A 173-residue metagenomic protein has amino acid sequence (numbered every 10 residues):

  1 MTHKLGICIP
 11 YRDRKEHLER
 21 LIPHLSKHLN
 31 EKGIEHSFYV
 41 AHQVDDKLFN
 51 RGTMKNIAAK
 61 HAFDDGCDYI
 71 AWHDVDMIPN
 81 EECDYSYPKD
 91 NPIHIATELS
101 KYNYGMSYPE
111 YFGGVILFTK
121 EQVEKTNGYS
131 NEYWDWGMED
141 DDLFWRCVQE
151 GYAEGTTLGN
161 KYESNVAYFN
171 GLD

Functional and structural regions predicted by a protein language model:
G6-R14: A conserved hydrophobic helix/loop-capping motif in glycosyltransferases and polysaccharide synthases
R14-L29: Short, well-formed alpha-helical segments that are part of the catalytic scaffolds of diverse glycosyltransferases
D46-T53, D135-G137: A short, glycine-/small-residue-rich helix N-cap motif at loop->alpha-helix starts within glycosyltransferase
T53-Y69: Active-site nucleotide-sugar/metal-binding loop of Leloir-type enzymes
G66-N80: Short beta-strand-to-loop acidic/aromatic patch adjacent to the donor-nucleotide binding site
N80-Y104: Conserved donor-nucleotide/metal-binding helix-loop-beta segment in metal-dependent transferases, i.e., the alpha-helix
S100-F118, K125: A recurrent flexible, glycine/aromatic-enriched loop bordering the glycosyltransferase active site that acts as
E132-D135, D141-D173: C-terminal catalytic/acceptor-binding lobe
